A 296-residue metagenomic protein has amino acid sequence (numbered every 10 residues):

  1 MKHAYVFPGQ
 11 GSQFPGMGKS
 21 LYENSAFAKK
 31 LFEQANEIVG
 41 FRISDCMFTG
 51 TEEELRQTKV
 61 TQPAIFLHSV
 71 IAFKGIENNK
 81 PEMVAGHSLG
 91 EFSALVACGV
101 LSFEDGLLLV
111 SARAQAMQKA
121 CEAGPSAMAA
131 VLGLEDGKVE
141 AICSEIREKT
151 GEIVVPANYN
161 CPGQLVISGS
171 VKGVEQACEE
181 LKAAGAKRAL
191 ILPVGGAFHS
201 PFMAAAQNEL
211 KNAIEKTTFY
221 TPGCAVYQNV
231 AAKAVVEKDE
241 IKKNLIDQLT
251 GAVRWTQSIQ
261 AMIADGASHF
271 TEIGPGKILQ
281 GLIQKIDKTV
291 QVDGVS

Functional and structural regions predicted by a protein language model:
M1-V139, L192, H269-S296: FabD-like malonyl-/acyl-CoA
Q10-S12, V39, G99-T250: Alpha/beta catalytic cores of group-transfer enzymes, especially the acyltransferase/condensing modules of polyketide
T61-P63, A197, A252: Glycine-rich phosphate/pyrophosphate-binding beta-alpha loops
E77, K182, I263-G266: Non-catalytic positions within long, well-ordered alpha-helices that form the structural scaffold/packing of enzyme
G173-V174, A213, G266, T289-D293: NAD(P)-dependent dehydrogenase/reductase Rossmann-like domain
G251-A267: A short, acidic, amphipathic alpha-helical segment used as a generic capping/interface helix at domain edges
